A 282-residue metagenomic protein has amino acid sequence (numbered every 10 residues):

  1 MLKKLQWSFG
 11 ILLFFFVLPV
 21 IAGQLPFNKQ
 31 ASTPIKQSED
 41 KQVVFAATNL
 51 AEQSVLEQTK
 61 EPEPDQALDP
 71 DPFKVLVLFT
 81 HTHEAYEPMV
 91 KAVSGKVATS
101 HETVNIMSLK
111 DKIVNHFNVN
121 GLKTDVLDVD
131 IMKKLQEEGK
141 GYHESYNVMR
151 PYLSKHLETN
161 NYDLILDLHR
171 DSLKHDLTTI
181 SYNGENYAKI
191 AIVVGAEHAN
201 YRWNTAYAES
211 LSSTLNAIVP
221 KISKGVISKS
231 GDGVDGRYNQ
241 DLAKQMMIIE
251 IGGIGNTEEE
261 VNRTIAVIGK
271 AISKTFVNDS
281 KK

Functional and structural regions predicted by a protein language model:
S8-G23: Hydrophobic membrane-insertion alpha-helices, especially the h-region of bacterial N-terminal signal peptides
P19-L76, V97: N-terminal, intrinsically disordered, polar/charged segments of Gram-positive cell-envelope systems that serve as
D69-K140: Active-site histidine-acidic residue metal-binding/catalytic motifs, centered on HxH/HExxH-like signatures
T82-A85, D130-K134, R170-H175, E197-N200 (+2 more regions): Solvent-exposed loop/turn segments at secondary-structure junctions within structured extracellular/periplasmic domains
G95-I106, I113, L135-E144, V193-R202 (+1 more regions): Second-shell loop/turn segments in exported
Y152-G195: Active-site microenvironments of hydrolase-like enzyme catalytic domains
N204-S228: Active-site-adjacent substrate-binding region of metalloamidase/peptidase-like peptide-processing proteins
V226-K282: Active-site-adjacent mobile loop/cap segments within catalytic or ligand-binding domains
